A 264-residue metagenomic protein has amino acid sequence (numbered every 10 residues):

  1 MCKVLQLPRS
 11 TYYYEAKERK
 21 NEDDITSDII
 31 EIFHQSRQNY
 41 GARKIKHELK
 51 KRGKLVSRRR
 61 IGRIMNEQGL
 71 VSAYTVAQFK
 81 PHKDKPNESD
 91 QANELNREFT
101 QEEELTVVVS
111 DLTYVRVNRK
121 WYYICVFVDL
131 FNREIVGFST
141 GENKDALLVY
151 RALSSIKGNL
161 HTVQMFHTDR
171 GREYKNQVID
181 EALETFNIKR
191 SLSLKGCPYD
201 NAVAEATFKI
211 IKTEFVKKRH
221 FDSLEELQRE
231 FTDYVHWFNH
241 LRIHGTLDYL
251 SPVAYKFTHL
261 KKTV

Functional and structural regions predicted by a protein language model:
M1-L5, Y12, I29, I45 (+15 more regions): Mobile genetic element proteins and their domesticated derivatives, centered on retroelements and DNA transposons
C2, R9-E103, C197, S251-L260: Basic, flexible linker segments flanking DNA-binding modules in nucleic acid-interacting mobile-element proteins
T11-Y13, N132-F138, S191-S193, K217-K218: Short small-residue beta-strand/loop micro-motif enriched in glycine and branched aliphatics
G41, E134-I135, L160-M165: Short, surface-exposed connector motifs at secondary-structure boundaries
D84-K85, T168-R170, N176-I179, R190-K212 (+2 more regions): RNase H-like two-metal-ion nuclease catalytic core shared by retroviral integrases and related mobile-element nucleases
R97, Q101-V136, E142-N143: An active-site-proximal beta-strand-loop segment
F138-L160: Active-site beta-loop-alpha junctions of metal-dependent nucleic acid enzymes, especially the RNase H-like/DDE
E184-I188, I210-V264: C-terminal domain-tail junction helix/linker
